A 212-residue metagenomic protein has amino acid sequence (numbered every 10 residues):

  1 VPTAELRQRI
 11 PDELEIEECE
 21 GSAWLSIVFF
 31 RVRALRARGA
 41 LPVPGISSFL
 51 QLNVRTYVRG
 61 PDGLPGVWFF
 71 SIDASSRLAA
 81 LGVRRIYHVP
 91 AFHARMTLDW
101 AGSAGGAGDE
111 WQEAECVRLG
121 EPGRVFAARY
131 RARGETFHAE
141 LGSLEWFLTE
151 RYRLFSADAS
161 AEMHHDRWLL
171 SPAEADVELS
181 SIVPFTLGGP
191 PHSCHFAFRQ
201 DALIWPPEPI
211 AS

Functional and structural regions predicted by a protein language model:
V1-R38, L170, L179, G189-P190 (+2 more regions): N-terminal domain-onset segments
E17-G21, G39, F49, L78-A80 (+1 more regions): Short, surface-exposed linear patches
C19-L25, V32-D73: A glycine-rich, hydrophobic loop/mini-helix early in the fold
N53-S212: Internal, well-folded beta-alpha domain core
